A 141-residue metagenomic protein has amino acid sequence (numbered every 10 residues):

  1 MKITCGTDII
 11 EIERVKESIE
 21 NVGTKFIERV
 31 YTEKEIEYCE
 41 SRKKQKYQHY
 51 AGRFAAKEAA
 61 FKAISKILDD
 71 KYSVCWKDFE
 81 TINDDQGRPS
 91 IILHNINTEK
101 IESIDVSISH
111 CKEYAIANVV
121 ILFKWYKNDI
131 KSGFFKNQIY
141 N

Functional and structural regions predicted by a protein language model:
M1-N141: Core catalytic alpha/beta fold that binds nucleotide/phospho-ligands
